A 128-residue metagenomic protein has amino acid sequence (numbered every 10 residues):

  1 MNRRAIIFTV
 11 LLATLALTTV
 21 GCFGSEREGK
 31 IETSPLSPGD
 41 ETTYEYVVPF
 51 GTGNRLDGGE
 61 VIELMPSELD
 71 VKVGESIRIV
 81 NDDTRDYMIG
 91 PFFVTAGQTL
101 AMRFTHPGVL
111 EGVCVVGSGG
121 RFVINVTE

Functional and structural regions predicted by a protein language model:
M1-F8: Bacterial N-terminal signal peptides that target proteins for export
T18-G21: C-terminal motif of bacterial Sec signal peptides marking the signal peptidase cleavage site
S25-G29, S34-P49, G53-N54, V94-E128: Extracellular/periplasmic metallocenter environments
T42-K72: N-terminal edge beta-strand
L69, V73-E75, Q98, G108: Surface-exposed loop/turn positions
R85-F93: Short, Lys/Arg- and Gly-enriched loop/turn segments at beta-strand edges
